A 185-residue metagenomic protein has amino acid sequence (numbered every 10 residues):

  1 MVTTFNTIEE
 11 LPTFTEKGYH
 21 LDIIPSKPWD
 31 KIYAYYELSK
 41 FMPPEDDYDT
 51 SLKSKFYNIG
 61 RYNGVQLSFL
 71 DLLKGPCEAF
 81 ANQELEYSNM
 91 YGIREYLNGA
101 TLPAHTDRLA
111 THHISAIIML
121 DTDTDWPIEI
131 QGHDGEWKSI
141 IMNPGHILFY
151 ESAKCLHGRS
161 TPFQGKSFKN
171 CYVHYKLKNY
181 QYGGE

Functional and structural regions predicted by a protein language model:
M1-A81: Non-heme Fe(II)/2-oxoglutarate
F41, L85-E86, D125: Secondary-structure boundary/capping residues
L70-K74, H113, K166: A structural signal for well-ordered alpha-helical scaffolds and beta->alpha junctions
N82-G92: A short coil-to-beta-strand element that immediately follows conserved catalytic motifs
R94, F163-G165: A short beta-turn/loop motif at secondary-structure boundaries
N98-C155, R159, S167-C171, L177-E185: Catalytic core of non-heme Fe(II) oxygenases with the double-stranded beta-helix
